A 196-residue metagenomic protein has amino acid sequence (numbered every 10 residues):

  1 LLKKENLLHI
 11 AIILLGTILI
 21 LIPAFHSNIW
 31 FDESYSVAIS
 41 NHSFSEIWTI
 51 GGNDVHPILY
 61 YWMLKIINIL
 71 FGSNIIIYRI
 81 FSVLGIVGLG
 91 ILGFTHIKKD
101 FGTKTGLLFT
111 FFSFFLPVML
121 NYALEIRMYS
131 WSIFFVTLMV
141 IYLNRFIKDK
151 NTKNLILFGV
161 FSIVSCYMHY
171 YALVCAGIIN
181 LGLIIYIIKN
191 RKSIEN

Functional and structural regions predicted by a protein language model:
L2-N196: Terminal, non-globular segments
